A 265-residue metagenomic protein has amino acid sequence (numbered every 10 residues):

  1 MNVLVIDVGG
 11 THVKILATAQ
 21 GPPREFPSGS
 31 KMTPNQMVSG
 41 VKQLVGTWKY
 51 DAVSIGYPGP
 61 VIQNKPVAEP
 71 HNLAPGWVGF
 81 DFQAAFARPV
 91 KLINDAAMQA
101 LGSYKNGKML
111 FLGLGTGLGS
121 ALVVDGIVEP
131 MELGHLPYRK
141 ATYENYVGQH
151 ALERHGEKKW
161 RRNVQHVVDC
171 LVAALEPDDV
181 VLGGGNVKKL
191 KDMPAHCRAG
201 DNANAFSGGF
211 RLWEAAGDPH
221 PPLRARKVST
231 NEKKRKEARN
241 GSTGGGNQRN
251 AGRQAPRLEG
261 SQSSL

Functional and structural regions predicted by a protein language model:
N2-S39, T47, I127-R154: Short glycine-rich, Thr/Ser-proximal phosphate-binding strand/loop in the N-terminal lobe of ATP-dependent enzymes
V3-D7, A52-S54, M109-G113, V181: Short glycine-aspartate micro-motif
H12, L171-N204: Glycine-rich phosphate-binding loops at beta-strand->alpha-helix junctions
V13, W77-Q99, I127-H166: Glycine-rich phosphate-binding loop plus the immediately following alpha-helix
V13-A17, G59, L101, L118-V123: Short beta-strand scaffold segments in enzyme catalytic cores
E25, G29-K42, G46-S54, G59-K108 (+2 more regions): Glycine-rich phosphate-binding loop and adjoining helix at the ATP-binding site of ATP-dependent phosphoryl-transfer
G107-L110, T116-Y138: Anionic-ligand binding region
K233-L265: Long, low-complexity, intrinsically disordered segments
